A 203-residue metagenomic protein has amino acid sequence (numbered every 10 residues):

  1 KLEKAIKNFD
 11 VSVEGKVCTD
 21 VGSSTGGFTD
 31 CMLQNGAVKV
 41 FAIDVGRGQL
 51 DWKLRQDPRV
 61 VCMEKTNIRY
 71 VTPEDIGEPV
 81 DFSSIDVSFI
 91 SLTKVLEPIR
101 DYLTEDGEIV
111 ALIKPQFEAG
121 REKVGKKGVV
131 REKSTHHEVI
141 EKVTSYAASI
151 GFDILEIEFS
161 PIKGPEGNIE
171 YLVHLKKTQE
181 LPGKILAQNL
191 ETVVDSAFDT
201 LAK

Functional and structural regions predicted by a protein language model:
K7-E14, I76-G77: Glycine-rich helix-loop-beta junction characteristic of Rossmann-like nucleotide cofactor-binding loops
V13-S24: Conserved class I S-adenosyl-L-methionine
T25-G36: Conserved SAM-binding loop of SAM-dependent methyltransferases across substrates and taxa, primarily the Class I
V38-K94: S-adenosyl-L-methionine
T93-V110: A short glycine-rich, Lys/Arg-flanked "PGG" loop and its adjoining helix->strand segment in the class I
D106-P115, A119-G120: Conserved beta-strand signature within the Rossmann-like core of class I S-adenosyl-L-methionine
H136-I150: Short alpha-helix
I169-K203: Flexible, glycine-/basic-rich loop-and-beta segments that form/coincide with the SAM-dependent methyltransferase
